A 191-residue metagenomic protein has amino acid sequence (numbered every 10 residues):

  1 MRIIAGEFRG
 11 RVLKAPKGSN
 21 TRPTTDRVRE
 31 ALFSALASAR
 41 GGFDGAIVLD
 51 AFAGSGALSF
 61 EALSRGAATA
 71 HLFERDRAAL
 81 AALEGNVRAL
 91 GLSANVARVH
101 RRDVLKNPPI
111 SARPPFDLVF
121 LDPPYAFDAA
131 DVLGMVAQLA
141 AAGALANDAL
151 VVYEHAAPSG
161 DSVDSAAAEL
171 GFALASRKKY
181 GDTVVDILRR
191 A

Functional and structural regions predicted by a protein language model:
M1-A191: Class I S-adenosyl-L-methionine-dependent methyltransferase catalytic core
